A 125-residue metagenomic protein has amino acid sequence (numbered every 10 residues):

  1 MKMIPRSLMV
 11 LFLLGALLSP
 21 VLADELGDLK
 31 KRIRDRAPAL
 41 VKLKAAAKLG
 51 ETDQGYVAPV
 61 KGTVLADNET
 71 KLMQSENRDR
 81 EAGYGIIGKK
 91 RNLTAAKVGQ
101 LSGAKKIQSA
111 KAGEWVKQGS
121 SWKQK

Functional and structural regions predicted by a protein language model:
M1-M9: Bacterial N-terminal signal peptides that target proteins for export
M9-L17: Bacterial N-terminal signal peptides
L18-A23: Sec/Tat signal peptide C-region and signal peptidase I cleavage site
D24-K71, S75-R78, K89-K125: Amphipathic, charged alpha-helical segments and their helix-to-coil junctions in extracytoplasmic/peripheral assemblies
